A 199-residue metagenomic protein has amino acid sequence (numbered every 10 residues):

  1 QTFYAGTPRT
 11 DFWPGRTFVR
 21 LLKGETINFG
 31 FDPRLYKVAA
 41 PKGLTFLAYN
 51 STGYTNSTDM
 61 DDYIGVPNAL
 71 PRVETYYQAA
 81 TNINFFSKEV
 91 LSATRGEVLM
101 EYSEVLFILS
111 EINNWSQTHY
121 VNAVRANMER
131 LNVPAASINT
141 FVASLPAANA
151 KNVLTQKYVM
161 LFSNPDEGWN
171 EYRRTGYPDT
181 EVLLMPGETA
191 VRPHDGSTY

Functional and structural regions predicted by a protein language model:
Q1-F29: Internal metal/ion-chelating core segments
Q1-T7, F29, P33, L44 (+1 more regions): Acidic/polar-rich alpha-helix caps and helix-coil junctions
Y36: Short, charged phosphate-coordinating catalytic segments
A40: A contiguous, surface-exposed recognition patch within enzymatic or periplasmic domains that forms
